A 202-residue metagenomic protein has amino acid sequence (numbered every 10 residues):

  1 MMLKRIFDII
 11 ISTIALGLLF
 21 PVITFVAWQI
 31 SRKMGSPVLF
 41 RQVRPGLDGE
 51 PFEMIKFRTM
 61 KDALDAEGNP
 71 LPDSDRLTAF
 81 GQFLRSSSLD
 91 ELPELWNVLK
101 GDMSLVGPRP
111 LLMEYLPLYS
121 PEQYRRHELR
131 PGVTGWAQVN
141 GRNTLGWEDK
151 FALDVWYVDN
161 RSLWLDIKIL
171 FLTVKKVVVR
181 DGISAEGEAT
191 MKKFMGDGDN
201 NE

Functional and structural regions predicted by a protein language model:
M1-D62, I169-E202: A hydrophobic, helix-centered structural microdomain
M1-S12, R41-Q42, R142-L163: Glycine-rich flexible loop motifs, especially short His-Gly-Gly/GGXG/HXGH segments used as catalytic or interaction
M2-R5, L18, R76, S88-E94 (+1 more regions): An acidic site on a long C-lobe helix of protein kinase domains
S12, F40, T78-Q82, E114 (+1 more regions): Positions in alpha-helical segments
V26, F40, N69, V106-P108 (+3 more regions): Short, hydrophobic secondary-structure boundary micro-motifs
F40-R76, T134-A152: Short, glycine-rich, amphipathic interfacial segments at transmembrane boundaries or analogous
D73-R130, L170-T173: A short, structured surface patch at a secondary-structure boundary
G135, V158-S162, I167-V174: A hydrophobic alpha-helix/topogenic segment detector that preferentially activates on transmembrane helices
